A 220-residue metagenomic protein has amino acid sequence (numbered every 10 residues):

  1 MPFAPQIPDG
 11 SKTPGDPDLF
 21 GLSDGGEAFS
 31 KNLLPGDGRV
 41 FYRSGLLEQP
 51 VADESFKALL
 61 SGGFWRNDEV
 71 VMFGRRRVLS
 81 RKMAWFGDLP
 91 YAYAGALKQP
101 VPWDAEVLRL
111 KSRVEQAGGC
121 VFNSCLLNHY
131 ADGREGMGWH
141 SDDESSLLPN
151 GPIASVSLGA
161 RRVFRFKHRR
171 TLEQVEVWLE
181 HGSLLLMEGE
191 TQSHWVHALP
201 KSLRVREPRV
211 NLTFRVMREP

Functional and structural regions predicted by a protein language model:
M1-P220: Non-heme Fe(II) oxygenase metal-center motifs and adjacent flexible, charged/small-residue loops
